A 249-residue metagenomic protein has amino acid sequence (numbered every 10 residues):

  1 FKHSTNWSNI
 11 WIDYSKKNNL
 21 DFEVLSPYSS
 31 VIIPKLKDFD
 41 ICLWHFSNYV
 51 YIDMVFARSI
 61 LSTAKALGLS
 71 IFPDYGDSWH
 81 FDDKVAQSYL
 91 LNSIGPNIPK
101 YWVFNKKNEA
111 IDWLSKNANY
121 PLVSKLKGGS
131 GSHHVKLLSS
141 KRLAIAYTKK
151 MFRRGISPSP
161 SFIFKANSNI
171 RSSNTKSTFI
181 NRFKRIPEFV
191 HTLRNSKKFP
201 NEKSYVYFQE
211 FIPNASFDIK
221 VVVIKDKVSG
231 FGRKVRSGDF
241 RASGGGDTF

Functional and structural regions predicted by a protein language model:
K2-D112: Conserved N-proximal alpha/beta basic substrate-recognition cap immediately N-terminal to, or forming the N-lobe
Y51-D53, S132, G238: Glycine/Thr-rich phosphate-binding loops of Rossmann-like dinucleotide-binding domains
L69, Y120, S204: Short coil/turn segments at beta-strand junctions that form active-site/ligand-binding loops
I71-F72, P99, V123, Y207-Q209 (+1 more regions): Structural detector of well-ordered beta-strand residues that form the stable sheet scaffold of enzyme domains
G76, W102, K136, Q209-E210: Glycine- and other small-residue-rich loops at beta-strand/loop junctions that grip anionic moieties
L90-T148: Hydrophobic alpha-helical segments and helix pairs
S139-F249: Phosphate-binding site of ATP-dependent enzymes
